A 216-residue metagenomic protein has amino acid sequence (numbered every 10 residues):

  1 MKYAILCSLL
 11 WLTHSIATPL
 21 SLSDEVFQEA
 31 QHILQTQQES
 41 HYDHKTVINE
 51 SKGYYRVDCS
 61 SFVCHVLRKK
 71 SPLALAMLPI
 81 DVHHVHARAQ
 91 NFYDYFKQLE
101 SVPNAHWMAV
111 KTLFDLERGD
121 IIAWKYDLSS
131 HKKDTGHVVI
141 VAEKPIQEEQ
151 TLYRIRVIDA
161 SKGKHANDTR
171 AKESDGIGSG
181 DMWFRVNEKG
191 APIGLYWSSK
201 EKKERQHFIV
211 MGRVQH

Functional and structural regions predicted by a protein language model:
K2-Y3, R205: Short amphipathic alpha-helical segments that mediate assembly, nucleic-acid/protein binding, or membrane association
Y3-T13: Sec-dependent N-terminal signal peptides
A17-V85, E204-H216: N-terminal capping segments
P72-D94, H165-W183: Acidic Ser/Thr/Pro-rich low-complexity disordered segments that often serve as glycosylated linkers/stalks around
I80-H165: ...with weaker cross-activation on analogous glycine-rich loops/strands in unrelated enzymes
A160-H216: Low-complexity, Gly/Ser/Thr/Pro-rich intrinsically disordered linker/tail segments
